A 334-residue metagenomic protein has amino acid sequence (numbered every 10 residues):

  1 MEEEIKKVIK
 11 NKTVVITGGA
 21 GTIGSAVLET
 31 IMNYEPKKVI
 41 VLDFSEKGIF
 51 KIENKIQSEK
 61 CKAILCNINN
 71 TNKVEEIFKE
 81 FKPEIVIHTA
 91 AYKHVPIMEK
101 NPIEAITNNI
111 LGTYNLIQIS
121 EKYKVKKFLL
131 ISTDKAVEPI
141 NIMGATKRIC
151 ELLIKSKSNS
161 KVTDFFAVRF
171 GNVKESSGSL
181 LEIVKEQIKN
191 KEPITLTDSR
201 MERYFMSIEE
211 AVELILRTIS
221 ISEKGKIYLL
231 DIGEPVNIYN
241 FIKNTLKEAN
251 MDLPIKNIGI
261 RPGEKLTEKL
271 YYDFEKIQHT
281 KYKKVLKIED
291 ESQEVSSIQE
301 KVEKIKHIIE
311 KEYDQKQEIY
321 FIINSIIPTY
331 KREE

Functional and structural regions predicted by a protein language model:
E3-V8, E151-E334: Strand-loop microenvironment adjacent to phosphate/nucleotide-handling motifs in alpha/beta enzyme folds
T13-Y34: N-terminal Rossmann NAD(P)H-binding glycine-rich loop of SDR-like oxidoreductase domains
P36-K37, F78, K82-I87, V125: Proline-aspartate-enriched helix->loop->beta-strand connector
D43-G48, E234: Helix N-cap at the beta1-alpha1 junction of Rossmann-like dinucleotide-binding domains, i.e., the first residues
A63, A105, F128, F165-V168: Hydrophobic/aromatic anchor residues within beta-strands of the central parallel beta-sheet of Rossmann-like
I64-L65, T107, N257: Conserved residues in the N-terminal Rossmann fold of short-chain dehydrogenase/reductase
L65-I85: Conserved Rossmann-fold cofactor-binding substructure of NAD(P)-dependent oxidoreductases
H88, Y92-P96, K100-E151, S156-S158: Conserved Rossmann-fold NAD(P)-dependent oxidoreductase catalytic core, especially the SDR/UDP-sugar
